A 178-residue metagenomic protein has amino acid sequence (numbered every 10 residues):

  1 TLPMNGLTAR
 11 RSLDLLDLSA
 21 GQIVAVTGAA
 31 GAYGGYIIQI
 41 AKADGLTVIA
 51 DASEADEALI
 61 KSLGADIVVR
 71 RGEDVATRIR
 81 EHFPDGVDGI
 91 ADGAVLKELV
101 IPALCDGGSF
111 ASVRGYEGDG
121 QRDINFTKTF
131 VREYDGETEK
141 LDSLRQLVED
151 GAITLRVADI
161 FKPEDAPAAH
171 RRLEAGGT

Functional and structural regions predicted by a protein language model:
T1-T178: Terminal helix/beta-alpha structural elements that buttress the NAD(P)+-binding lobe
